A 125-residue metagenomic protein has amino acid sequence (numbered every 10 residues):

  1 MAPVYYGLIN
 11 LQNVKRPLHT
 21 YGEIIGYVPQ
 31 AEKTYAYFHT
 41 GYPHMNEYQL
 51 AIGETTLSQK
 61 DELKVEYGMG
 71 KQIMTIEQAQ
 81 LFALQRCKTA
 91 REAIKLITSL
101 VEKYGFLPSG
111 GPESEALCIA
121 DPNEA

Functional and structural regions predicted by a protein language model:
M1-T75, L96-A125: A contiguous strand-loop segment
V65-M69, Q78-C87: Second-shell loop/turn segments in exported
R86-I94: Short, charged, surface-exposed loops that flank catalytic or proteolytic processing sites
